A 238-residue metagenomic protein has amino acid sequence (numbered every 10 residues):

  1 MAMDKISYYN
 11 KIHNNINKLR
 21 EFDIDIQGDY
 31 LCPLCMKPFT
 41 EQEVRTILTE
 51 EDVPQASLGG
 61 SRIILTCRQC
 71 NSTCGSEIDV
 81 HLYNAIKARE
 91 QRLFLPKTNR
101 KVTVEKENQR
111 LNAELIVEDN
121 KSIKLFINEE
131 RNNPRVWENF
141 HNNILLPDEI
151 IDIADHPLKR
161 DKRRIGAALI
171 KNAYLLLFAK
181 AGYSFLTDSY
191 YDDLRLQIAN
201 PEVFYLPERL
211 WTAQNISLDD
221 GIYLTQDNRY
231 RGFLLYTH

Functional and structural regions predicted by a protein language model:
S7-E21, T46-V53: Short Cys/His-rich Zn2+-coordinating modules
Q27-L31, I64: Residues immediately within or flanking Cys/His clusters that coordinate Zn2+ in small zinc-binding modules
C32-C35, C67: Short cysteine-rich clusters marking metal-coordination/redox-active sites
Q42-E51, G75-H81: Short Cys/His-rich "knuckle" micro-motifs
V53-I63: Short linker/helix segments within small regulatory modules
L65-R92: Short Cys/His-centered divalent metal-binding micro-motifs
N108-E138: Short flanking/linker segments adjacent to small metal-binding domains or redox-active Cys/His motifs
N139-H238: C-terminal, charged low-complexity interaction regions
